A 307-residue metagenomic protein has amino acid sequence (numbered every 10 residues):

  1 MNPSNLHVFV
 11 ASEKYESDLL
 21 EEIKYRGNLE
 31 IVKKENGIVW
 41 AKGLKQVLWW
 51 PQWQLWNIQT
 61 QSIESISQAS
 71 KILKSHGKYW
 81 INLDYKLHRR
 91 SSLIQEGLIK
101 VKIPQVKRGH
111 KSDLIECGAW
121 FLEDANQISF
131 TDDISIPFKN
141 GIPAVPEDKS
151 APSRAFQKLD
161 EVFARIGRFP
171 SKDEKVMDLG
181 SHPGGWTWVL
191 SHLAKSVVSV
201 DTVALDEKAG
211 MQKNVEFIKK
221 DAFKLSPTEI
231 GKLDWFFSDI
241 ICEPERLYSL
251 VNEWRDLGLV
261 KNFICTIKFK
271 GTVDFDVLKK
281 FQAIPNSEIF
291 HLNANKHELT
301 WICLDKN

Functional and structural regions predicted by a protein language model:
M1-N307: SAM-dependent transferase fold signal centered on methyltransferase-like domains, encompassing both Class I
